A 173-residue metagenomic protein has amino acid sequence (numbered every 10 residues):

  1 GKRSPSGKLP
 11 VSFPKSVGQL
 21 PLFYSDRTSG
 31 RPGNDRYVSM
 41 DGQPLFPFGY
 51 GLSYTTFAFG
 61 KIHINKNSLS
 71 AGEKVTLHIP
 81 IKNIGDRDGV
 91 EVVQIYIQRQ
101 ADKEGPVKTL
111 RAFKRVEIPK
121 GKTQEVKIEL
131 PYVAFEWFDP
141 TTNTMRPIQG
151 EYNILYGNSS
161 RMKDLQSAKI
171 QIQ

Functional and structural regions predicted by a protein language model:
G1-V90, Y96, Q149, N153-G157 (+2 more regions): Secreted, periplasmic, or luminal enzymes acting at the cell surface/secretory milieu
A58, H63, P80, A112-P119 (+2 more regions): Generic structural detector for well-ordered beta-strands
K74-T76, T123-K127, L165-S167: Intrinsic-disorder/low-complexity, polar/charged segments enriched in Ser/Thr/Lys/Arg/Asp/Glu/Gln
D86-K103, K108-L110: Short acidic, flexible loop segments centered on an aromatic residue
D102-P140: Intrinsically disordered, low-complexity Pro/Gly/Ser/Thr-rich segments with frequent PxxP/GP/PP motifs and embedded
P131-Q173: Terminal connector regions
